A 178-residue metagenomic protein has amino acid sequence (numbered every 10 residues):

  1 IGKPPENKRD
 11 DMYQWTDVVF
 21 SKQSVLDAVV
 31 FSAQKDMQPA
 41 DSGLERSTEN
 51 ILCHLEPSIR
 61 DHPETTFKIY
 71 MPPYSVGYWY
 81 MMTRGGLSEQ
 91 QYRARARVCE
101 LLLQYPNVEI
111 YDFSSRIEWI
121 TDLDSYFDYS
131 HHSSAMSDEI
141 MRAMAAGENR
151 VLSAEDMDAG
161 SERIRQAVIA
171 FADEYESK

Functional and structural regions predicted by a protein language model:
I1-E64, D158-K178: Secreted/periplasmic serine-hydrolase-like ester/acetyl group-modifying domain
M12, M37, M71, M81-M82 (+3 more regions): Detector for methionine-enriched segments
D36-P39, N50, W79, T121-S125: Generic alpha-helix detector with strongest preference for long hydrophobic helices that associate with membranes
A40-E45, M82-G86, Y126-F127: Second-shell loop/turn segments in exported
S42-E49, E89-Y92, S130-A135: Soluble non-cytosolic domains of exported or imported proteins
I51-I59, T65-K68, Y129-H132, M136-S137 (+1 more regions): Conserved catalytic-core segments centered on acid/base and nucleophilic motifs
I59, E64-F67, M71, V76-L123: Extended hydrophobic/aromatic segments used for targeting, binding, or gating
A96-K178: C-terminal regions of proteins
